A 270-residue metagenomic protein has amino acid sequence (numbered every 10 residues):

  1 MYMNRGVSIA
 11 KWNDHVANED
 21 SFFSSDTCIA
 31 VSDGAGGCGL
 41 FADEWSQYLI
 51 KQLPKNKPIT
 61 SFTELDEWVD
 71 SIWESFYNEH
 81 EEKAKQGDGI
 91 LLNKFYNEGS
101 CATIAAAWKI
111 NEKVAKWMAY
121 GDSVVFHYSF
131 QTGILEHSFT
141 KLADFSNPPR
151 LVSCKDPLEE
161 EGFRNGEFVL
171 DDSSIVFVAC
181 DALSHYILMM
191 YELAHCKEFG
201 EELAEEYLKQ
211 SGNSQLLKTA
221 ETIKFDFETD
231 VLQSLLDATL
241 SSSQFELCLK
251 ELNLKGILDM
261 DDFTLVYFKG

Functional and structural regions predicted by a protein language model:
M1-N56, S123, D156-E167, D259-V266: N-terminal entry segment of metal-dependent catalytic domains or homologous docking segments
Y2-V16, E82-F95, H127-D171, T239-E251: PP2C/PPM family metal-dependent serine/threonine protein phosphatase catalytic domain, recognizing the conserved
D14-S24, N97-E112, K116, K141-M189: Acidic loop->beta-strand submotif enriched in PP2C/PPM serine/threonine phosphatases
C28-A30, K113-A115, V125, G133-L135: Hydrophobic residues embedded in beta-strands of well-ordered beta-sheets
A30-S32, M118-Y120, F177-A179: Short hydrophobic beta-strand that contains or immediately precedes a catalytic carboxylate
G39-L40, H127-Y128, Y186-L188: Short helix/loop capping segments that flank catalytic or ligand/cofactor-binding pockets
S61-Y128, E161-D171, E251-M260, L265-F268: Catalytic core of PPM/PP2C metal-dependent serine/threonine phosphatase domains
R164-G270: C-terminal catalytic subdomain
